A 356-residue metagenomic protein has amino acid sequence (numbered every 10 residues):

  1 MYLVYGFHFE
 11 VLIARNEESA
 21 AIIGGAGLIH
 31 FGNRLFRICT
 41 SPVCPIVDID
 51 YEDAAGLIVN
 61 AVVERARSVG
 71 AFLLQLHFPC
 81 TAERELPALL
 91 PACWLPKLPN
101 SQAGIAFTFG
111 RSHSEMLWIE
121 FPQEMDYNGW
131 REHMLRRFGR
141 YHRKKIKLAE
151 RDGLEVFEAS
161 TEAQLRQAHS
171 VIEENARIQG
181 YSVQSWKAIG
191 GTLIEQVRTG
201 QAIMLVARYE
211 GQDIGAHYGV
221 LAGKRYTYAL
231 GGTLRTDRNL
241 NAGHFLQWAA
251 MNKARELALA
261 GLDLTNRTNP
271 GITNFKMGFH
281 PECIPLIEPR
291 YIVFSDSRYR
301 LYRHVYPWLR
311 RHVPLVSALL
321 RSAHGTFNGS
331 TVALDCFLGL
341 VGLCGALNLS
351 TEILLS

Functional and structural regions predicted by a protein language model:
M1-E18, G25-L35, A82, P99-R111 (+2 more regions): A conserved beta-strand-loop-helix scaffold within acyl/acetyltransferase catalytic domains
F7-F9, S68-A71, A202, L257-L259: Short, high-confidence coil segments that cap the C-terminus of an alpha-helix and link into the following beta-strand
G24, F72-F78, F157-A159, G261-D263: A structural signal for short, well-ordered beta-strand segments and their strand-loop junctions that often border
H30-N33, A92-Y127, E256-C344, N348-L349 (+1 more regions): Active-site/acyl-donor-binding loops of N-acyltransferases
N33-R37, Q75, A82-L86, G271-T273: Short catalytic/ligand-binding loop motif for oxyanion handling, primarily in non-cytosolic enzymes, centered on
I38, G56-E64, A188-L301: Aromatic (often tryptophan-rich) hydrophobic motifs at membrane interfaces
C44-D50: The substrate-binding groove and active-site-proximal loops of carbohydrate-active enzymes, especially glycoside
D53-E120: Non-catalytic accessory segments adjacent to catalytic cores
